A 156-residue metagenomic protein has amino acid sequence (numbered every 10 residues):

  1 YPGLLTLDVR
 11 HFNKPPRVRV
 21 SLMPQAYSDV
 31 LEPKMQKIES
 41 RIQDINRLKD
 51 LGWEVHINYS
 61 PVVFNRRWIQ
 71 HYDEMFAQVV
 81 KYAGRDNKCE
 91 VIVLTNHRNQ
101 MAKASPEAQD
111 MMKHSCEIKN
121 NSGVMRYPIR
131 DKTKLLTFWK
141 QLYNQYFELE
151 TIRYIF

Functional and structural regions predicted by a protein language model:
Y1-K113: Conserved AdoMet/S-adenosylmethionine-binding subsite of the radical SAM
A77-F156: Auxiliary Fe-S-binding modules of radical SAM enzymes
